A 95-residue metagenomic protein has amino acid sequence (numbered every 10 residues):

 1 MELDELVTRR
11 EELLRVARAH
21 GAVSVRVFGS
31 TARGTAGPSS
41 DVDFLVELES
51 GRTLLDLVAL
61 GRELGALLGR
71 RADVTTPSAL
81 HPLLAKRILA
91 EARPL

Functional and structural regions predicted by a protein language model:
M1-S24, A32-P38, E49-L95: Catalytic core of pol beta-like nucleotidyltransferases
V27: Conserved histidines in hydrophobic membrane contexts and catalytic metal-binding motifs
P38-S39, F44: A short, structured beta-strand/loop element
